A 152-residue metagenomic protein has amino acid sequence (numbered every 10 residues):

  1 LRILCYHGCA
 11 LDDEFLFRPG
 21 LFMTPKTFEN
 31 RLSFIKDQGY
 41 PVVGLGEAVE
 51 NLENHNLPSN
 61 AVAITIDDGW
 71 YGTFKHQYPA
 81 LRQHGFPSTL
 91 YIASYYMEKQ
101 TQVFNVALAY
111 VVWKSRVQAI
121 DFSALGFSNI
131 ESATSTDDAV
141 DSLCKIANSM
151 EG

Functional and structural regions predicted by a protein language model:
L1, Q100-G152: Extended, charge-rich helix/loop segments that form flexible, surface "patches" used to engage negatively charged
L1-L21: "…centered on the first transmembrane helix and the immediately adjacent amphipathic helix/loop
I3, A61-A63, P87-T89: Structural preference for beta-strand elements that scaffold enzyme active sites
L4, I35, D67, L81 (+1 more regions): Conserved, mostly hydrophobic/aromatic
G8-D12, A48-E50, G69-Y71, Y95-E98: Short, solvent-exposed loop/turn segments at secondary-structure junctions
G20-N56: C-terminal domain-boundary segment and adjacent tail
A61, T65, Y71-Q77: Membrane-embedded segments
H76-S94: A short alpha/beta connector and helix-capping loop motif
